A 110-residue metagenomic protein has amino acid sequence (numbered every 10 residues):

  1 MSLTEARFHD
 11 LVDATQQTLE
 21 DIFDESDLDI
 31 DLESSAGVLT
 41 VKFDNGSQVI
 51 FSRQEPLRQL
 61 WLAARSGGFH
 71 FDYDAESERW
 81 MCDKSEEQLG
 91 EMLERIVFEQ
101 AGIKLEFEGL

Functional and structural regions predicted by a protein language model:
S2-V49, R53-L110: N-terminal intrinsically disordered, cationic/polar leader segments that include organellar targeting peptides
